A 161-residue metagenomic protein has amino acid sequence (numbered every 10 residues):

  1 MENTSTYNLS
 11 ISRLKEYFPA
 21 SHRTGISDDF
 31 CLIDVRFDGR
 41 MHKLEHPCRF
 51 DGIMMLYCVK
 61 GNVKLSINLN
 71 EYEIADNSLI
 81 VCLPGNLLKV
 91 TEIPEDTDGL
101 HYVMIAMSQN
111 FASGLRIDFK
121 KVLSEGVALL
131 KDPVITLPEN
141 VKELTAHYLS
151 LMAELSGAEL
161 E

Functional and structural regions predicted by a protein language model:
M1-S66, N70-E73: Generic protein-terminus/edge-of-domain signal
E2-N3, T91-A158: A hydrophobic/aromatic-rich effector-binding and dimerization subdomain of bacterial HTH-type transcriptional regulators
G39-L44, L88-E92, G114-L115: A short, acidic/glycine-rich surface segment
R49, V81, A106: Short aromatic/basic micro-patch
K60-V63, G85-L87, S108-A112: Short, charged/polar surface micro-motifs in flexible loops or helix N-caps
K64-S66, C82, L88-T97: Short beta-strand His + acidic residue motifs that chelate non-heme Fe in jelly-roll/DSBH and cupin folds
L69-P84: Short acidic-glycine-tyrosine-enriched beta hairpin
